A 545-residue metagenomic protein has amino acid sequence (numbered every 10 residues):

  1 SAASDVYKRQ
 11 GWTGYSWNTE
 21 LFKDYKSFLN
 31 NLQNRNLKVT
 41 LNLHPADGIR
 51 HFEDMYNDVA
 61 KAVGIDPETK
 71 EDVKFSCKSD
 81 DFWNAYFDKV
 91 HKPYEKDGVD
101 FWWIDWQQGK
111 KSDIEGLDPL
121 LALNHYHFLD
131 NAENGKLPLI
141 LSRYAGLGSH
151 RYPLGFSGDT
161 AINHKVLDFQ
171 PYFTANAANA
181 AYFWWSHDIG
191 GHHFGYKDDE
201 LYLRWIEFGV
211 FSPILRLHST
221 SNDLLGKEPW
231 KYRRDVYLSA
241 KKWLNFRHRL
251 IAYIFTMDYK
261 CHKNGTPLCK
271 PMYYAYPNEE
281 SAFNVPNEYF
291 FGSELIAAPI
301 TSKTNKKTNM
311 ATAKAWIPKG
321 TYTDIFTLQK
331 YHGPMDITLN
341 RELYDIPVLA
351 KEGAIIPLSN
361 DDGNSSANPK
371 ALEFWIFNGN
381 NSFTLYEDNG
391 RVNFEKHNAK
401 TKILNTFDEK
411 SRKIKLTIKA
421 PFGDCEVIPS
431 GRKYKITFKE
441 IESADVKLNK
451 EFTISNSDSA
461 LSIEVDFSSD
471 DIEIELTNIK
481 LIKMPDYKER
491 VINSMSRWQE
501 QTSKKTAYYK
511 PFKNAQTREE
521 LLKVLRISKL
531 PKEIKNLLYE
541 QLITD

Functional and structural regions predicted by a protein language model:
S1-D345, A350-K351, L530, I534-D545: Catalytic-domain carbohydrate-binding cleft regions of carbohydrate-active enzymes
N31-R35, F291, K307, S366-N368 (+5 more regions): Solvent-exposed loop and beta-edge segments used for protein-protein assembly and interaction
D47, G146, N278-E280, K303 (+7 more regions): Residues that cap or initiate secondary-structure elements
P153-G155, F290, I296-A298, T338-N340 (+6 more regions): Ordered hydrophobic segments in well-structured contexts
L295-I296, R412-L416, L461: Hydrophobic residues embedded in beta-strands of well-ordered beta-sheets
T323, Q329-H332, A444-T453: Surface-exposed loop/edge segments in extracytoplasmic proteins
E352-K450, T477-D545: Accessory, solvent-exposed terminal regions and/or long lumenal/extracellular loops of proteins
S455-E473: A surface-exposed beta-strand-loop module
